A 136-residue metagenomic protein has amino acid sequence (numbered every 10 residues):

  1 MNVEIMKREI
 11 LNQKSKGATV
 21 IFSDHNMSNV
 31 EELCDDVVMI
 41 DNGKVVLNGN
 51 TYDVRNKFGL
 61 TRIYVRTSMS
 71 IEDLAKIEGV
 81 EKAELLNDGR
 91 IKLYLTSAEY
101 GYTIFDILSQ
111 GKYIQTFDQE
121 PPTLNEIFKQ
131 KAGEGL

Functional and structural regions predicted by a protein language model:
M1-I5, E9: Short alpha-helix in the ABC/ABC-like ATPase nucleotide-binding domain
R8-Y94: ABC transporter nucleotide-binding domain
R62-L136: Short, charged/small-residue-rich alpha-helical element at the C-terminal edge of ABC transporter nucleotide-binding
